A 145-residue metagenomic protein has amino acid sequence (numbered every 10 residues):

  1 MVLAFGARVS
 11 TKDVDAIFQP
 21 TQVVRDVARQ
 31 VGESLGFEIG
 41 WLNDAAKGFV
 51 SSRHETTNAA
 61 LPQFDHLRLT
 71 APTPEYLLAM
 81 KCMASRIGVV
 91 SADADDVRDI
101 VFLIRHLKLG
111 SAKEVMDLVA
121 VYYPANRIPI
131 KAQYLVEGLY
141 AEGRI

Functional and structural regions predicted by a protein language model:
M1-I145: Compositionally biased terminal segments of proteins
